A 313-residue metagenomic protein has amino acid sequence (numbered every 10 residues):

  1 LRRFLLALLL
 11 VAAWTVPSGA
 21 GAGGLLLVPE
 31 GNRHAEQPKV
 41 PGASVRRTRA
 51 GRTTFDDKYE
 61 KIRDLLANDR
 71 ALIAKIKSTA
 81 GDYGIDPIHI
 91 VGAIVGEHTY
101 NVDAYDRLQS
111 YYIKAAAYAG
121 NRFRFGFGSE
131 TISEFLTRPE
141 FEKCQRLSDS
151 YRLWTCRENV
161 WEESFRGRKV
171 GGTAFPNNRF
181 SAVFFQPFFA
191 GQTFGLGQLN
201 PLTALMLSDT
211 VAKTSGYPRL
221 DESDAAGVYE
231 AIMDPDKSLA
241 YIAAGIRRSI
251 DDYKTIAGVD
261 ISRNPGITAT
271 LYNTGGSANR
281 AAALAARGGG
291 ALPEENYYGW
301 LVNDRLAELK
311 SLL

Functional and structural regions predicted by a protein language model:
F4-A12: Sec-dependent N-terminal signal peptides
T15-P17: N-terminal signal peptide c-region/cleavage motif recognized by signal peptidases
G23-K77, A104-T131, F135-L136, R146 (+1 more regions): N-terminal export signals and maturation junctions of secreted/periplasmic proteins
T53-Y59, D64, Y151, E222 (+1 more regions): Extracytoplasmic and endomembrane cell-envelope/extracellular-matrix remodeling and assembly machinery
Y59, R63-A74, A80-I88, A190 (+5 more regions): Soluble non-cytosolic domains of exported or imported proteins
P87-I94, H98-L207: Acidic/His-rich structured neighborhood in mature extracellular/periplasmic domains
D106-R107, Y112-I132, R263-L313: Catalytic and substrate-binding regions of cell-wall glycan-acting enzymes that process beta-1,4-linked
L147-F165, F175-F180, Q186-R263, I267 (+1 more regions): Alpha-helical segment that forms one wall of the substrate-binding/catalytic cleft in peptidoglycan-active domains
